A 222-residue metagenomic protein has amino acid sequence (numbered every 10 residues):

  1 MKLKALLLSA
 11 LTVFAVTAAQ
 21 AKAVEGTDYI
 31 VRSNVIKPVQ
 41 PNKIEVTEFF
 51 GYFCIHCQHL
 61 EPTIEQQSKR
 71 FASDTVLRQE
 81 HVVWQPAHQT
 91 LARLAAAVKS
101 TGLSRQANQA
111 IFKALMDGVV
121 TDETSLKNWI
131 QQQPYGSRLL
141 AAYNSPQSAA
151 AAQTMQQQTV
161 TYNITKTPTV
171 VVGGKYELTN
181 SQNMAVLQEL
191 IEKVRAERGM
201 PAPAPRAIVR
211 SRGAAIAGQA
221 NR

Functional and structural regions predicted by a protein language model:
K2-P86, Q156, R198-R222: Extracytoplasmic thiol/disulfide redox context detector
L3, Q132-R222: C-terminal cap of thioredoxin/glutaredoxin-like
P41-K43, L91, K166-T167: A structure-centric signal for secondary-structure junctions around beta-strands
F49-G51, E80-V83, F112, V172-G173 (+1 more regions): Active-site-proximal beta-strand/loop segments in catalytic clefts of secreted hydrolases
Y52-I55, V83-A87, A114-G118, S148 (+1 more regions): Solvent-exposed loop/turn segments at secondary-structure junctions within structured extracellular/periplasmic domains
F53, S68-F71, V98-G102, L115-V119 (+4 more regions): Sec/Tat-exported extracytoplasmic proteins
E61-S68, L91-A95, N108, E123 (+5 more regions): Extracytoplasmic/secreted envelope proteins and their assembly/folding machinery, especially bacterial periplasmic
R70-S100, R105-I130: Structural microenvironment flanking redox-active thiols in thiol-disulfide oxidoreductases
